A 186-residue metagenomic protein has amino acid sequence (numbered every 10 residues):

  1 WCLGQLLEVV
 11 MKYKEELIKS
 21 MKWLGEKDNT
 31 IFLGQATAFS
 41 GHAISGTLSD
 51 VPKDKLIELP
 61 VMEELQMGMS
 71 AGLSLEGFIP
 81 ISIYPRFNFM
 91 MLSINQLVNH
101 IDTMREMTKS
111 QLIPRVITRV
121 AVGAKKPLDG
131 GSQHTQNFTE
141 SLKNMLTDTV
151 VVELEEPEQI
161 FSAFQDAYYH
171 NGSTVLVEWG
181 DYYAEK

Functional and structural regions predicted by a protein language model:
L7-K186: Thiamine diphosphate
